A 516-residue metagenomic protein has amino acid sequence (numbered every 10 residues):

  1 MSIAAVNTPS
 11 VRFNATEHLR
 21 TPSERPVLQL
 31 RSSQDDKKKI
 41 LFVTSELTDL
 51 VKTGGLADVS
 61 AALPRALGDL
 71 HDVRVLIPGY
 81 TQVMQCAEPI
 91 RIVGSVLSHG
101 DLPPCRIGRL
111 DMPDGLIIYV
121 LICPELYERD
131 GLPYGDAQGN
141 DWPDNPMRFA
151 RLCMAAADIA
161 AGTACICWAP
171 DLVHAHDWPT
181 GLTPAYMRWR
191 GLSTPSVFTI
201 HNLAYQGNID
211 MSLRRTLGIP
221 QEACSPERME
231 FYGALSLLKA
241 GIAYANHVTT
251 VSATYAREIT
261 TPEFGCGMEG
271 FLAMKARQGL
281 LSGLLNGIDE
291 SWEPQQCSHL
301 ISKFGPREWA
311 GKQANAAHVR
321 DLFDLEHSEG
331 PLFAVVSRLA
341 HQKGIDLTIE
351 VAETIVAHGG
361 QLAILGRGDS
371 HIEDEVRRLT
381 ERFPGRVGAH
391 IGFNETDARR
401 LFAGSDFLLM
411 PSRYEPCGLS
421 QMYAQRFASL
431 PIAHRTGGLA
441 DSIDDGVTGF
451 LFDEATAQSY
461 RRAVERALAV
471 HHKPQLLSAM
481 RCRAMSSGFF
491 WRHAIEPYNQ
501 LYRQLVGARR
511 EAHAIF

Functional and structural regions predicted by a protein language model:
S2-F516: Catalytic cores of nucleotide-sugar-dependent glycosyltransferases that transfer UDP/GDP/TDP-activated
